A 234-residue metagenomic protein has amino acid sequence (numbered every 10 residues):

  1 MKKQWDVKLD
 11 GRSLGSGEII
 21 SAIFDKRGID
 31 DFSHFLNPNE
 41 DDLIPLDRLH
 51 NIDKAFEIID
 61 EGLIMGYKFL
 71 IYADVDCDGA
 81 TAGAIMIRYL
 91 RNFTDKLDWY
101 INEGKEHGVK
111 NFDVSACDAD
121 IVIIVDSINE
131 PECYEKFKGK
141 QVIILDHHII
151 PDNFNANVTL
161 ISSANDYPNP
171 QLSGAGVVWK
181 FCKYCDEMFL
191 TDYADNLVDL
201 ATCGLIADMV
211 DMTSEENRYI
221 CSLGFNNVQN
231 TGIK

Functional and structural regions predicted by a protein language model:
M1-K234: Replace "Mg2+/Mn2+-dependent" with "divalent metal-dependent
